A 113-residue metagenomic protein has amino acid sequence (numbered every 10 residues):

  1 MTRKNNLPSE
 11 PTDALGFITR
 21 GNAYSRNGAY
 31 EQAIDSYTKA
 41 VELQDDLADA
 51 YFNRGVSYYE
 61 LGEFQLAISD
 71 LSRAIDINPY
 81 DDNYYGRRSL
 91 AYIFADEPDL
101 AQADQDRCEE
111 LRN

Functional and structural regions predicted by a protein language model:
M1-N113: Alpha-helical tetratricopeptide repeat
